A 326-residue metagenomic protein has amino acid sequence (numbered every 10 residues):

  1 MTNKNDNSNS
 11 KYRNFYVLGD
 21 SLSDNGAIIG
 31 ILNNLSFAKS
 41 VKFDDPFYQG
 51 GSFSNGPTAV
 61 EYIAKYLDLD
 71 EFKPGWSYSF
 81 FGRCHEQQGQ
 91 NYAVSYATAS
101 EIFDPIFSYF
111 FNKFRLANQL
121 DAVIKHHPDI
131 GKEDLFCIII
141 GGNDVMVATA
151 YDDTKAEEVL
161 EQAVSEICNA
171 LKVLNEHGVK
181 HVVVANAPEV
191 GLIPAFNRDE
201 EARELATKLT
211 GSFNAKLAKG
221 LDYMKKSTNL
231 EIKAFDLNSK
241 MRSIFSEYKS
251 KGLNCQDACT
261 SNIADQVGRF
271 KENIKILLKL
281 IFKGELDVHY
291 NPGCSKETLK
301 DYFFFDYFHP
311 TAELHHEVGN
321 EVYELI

Functional and structural regions predicted by a protein language model:
T2-N14, A117-K132, C168-H177, Y323-E324: Short amphipathic alpha-helices and their capping/turn segments at secondary-structure boundaries
N9, G26-I31, I102-D104, V147-Y151 (+2 more regions): Short, solvent-exposed loop/turn and secondary-structure capping segments
S10-L18, Q87-Q88, D129-F136, E176-H181 (+1 more regions): Loop/turn elements at helix/coil->beta-strand transitions in domains of secreted/extracellular proteins
K11, E189-G211, K219, Y223 (+1 more regions): Mobile gating loops/cap/lid regions near enzyme active sites that modulate substrate access
F15-I28, A97: Catalytic nucleophile-elbow at a beta strand-turn-alpha helix junction centered on a G-D-S/GDSL motif, marking
G30-V41: Short Gly/aromatic-enriched secondary-structure transition segments
K42-S165: Conserved SGNH/GDSL esterase-like catalytic core that processes O-acyl groups on lipids and polysaccharides
Y62, Y66-L67, D129, N169-V183 (+1 more regions): A structural motif corresponding to the C-terminal end of an alpha-helix and its immediate exit/capping segment
